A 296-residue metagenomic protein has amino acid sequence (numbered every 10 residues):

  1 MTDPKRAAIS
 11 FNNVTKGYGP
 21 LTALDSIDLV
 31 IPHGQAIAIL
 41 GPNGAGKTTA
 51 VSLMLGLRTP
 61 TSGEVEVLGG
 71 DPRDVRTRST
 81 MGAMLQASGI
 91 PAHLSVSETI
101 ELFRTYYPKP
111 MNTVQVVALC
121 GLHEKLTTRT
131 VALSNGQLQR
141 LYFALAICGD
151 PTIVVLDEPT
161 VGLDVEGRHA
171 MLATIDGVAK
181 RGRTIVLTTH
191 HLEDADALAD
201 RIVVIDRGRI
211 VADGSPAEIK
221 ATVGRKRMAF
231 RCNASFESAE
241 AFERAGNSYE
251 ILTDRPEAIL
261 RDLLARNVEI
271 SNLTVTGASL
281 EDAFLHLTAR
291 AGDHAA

Functional and structural regions predicted by a protein language model:
G63-R73, T77: Conserved ABC transporter NBD signature motif
E101, T105, M111-L126: Conserved ABC ATPase "signature" region
V154-E158: Catalytic Walker B motif of ABC-type/P-loop ATPase nucleotide-binding domains
R168-R181: Helical segment within the ABC ATPase nucleotide-binding domain
D213-G214: ABC ATPase "signature
G224-A296: Short, charged/small-residue-rich alpha-helical element at the C-terminal edge of ABC transporter nucleotide-binding
